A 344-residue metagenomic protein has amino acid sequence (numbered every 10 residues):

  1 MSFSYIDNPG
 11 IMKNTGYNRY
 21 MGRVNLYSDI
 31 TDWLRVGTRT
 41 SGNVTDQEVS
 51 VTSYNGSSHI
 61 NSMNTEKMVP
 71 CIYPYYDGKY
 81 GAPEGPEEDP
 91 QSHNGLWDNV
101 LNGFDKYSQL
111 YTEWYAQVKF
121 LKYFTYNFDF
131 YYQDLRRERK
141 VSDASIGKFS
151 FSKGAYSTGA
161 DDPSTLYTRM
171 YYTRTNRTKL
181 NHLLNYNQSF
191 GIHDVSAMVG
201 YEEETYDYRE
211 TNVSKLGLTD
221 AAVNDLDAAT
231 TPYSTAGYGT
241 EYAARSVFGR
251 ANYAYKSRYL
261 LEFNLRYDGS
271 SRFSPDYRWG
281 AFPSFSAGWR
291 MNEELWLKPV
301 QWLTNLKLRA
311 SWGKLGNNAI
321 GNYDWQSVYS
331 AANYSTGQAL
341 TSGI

Functional and structural regions predicted by a protein language model:
S2, N25, E113-Y115, K119 (+4 more regions): Outer-membrane beta-barrel architecture
F3-P9, L261-S270, W312: Transmembrane beta-strand segments that form the barrel wall of outer-membrane beta-barrel proteins
I11-M12, M21, N25-Y111, N127-D129 (+2 more regions): Surface-exposed loop/interface segments of Gram-negative outer-membrane beta-barrel transport/assembly proteins
I11-N14, S271-D276: Solvent-exposed loop/turn segments connecting transmembrane beta-strands in outer-membrane beta-barrel proteins
G22-V24, F128, L180, R245-A251 (+4 more regions): Extended, hydrophobic alpha-helical segments in both membrane/secreted and soluble proteins
S28, A116-K122, Y186-Q188, Y253-Y255 (+3 more regions): Residue-level signature of outer-membrane beta-barrel architecture
